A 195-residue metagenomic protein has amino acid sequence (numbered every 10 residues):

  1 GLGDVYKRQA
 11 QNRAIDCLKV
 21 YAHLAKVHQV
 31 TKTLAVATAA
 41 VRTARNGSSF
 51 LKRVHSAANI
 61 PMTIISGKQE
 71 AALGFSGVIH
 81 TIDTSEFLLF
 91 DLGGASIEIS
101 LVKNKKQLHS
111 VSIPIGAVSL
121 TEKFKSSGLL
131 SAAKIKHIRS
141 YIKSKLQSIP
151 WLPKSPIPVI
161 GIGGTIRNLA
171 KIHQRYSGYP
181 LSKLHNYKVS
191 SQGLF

Functional and structural regions predicted by a protein language model:
G1: Early-domain small/polar-rich strand-loop-helix modules and first-structured segments of the mature chain
D4-V30, A35-E86, L101-F195: Helical "lid/coupling" subdomains associated with nucleotide-phosphate turnover
D91: Conserved catalytic-loop position in the HRD/HxD motif
A95-I97: Active-site-adjacent helix-turn-beta-strand microarchitecture at beta-sheet edges that either contains or buttresses
